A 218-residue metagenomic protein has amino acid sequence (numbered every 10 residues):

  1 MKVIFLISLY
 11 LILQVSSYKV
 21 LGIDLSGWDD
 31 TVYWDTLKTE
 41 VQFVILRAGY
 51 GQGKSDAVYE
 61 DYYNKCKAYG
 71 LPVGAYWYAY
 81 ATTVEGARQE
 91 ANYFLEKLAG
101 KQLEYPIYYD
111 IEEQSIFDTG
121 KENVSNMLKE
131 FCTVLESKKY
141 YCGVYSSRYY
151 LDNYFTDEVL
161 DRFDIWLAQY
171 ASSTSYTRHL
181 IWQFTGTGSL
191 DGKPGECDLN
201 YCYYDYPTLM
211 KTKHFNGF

Functional and structural regions predicted by a protein language model:
K2-S17: Cleavable N-terminal signal peptides of Sec/SRP-targeted secreted and luminal proteins
Y18-W34, T156-F218: Functionally critical loop-and-helix segments that line ligand-binding/catalytic clefts of soluble enzyme domains
Y18-Y141: Substrate-binding cleft of extracellular glycoside hydrolase catalytic domains
G53, T82, L151, T174 (+1 more regions): Flexible, glycine-rich phosphate/dinucleotide-binding loops and adjacent beta-alpha linkers at cofactor/substrate
W77, S146, Q169: Short beta-strand/turn micro-motifs composed of small residues that flank or help shape donor/cofactor-binding pockets
Q89, Y150-L160: Glycine-rich, charge-decorated loop segments at or immediately adjacent to ligand/cofactor-binding or catalytic sites
Q114, Y149-L151, S172-S173, G186: Short, solvent-exposed loop/turn segments at secondary-structure junctions
K139-D152: Aromatic-lined carbohydrate-recognition surfaces of secreted/lumenal glycan-active proteins
